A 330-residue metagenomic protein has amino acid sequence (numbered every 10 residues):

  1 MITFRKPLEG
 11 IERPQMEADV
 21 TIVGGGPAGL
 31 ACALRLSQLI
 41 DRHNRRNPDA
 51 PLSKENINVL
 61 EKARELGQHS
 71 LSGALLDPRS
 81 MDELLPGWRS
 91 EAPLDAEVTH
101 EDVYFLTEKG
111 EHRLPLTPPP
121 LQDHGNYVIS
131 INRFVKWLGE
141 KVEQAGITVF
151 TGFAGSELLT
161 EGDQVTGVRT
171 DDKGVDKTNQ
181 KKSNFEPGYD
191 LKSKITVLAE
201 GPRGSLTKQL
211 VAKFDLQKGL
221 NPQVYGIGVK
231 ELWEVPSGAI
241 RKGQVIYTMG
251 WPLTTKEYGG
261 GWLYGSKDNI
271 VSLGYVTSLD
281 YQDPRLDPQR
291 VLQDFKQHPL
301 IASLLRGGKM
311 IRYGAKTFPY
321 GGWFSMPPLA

Functional and structural regions predicted by a protein language model:
M1-T21, R35-N58, V175: Extreme N-terminal leader/targeting segments of oxidoreductases
G25-G26, I131: Glycine-rich Rossmann-fold phosphate-binding loop(s) that bind the pyrophosphate of adenine dinucleotide cofactors
G29: N-terminal Rossmann-fold NAD(P) dinucleotide-binding loop
R35-L39, R46, S53-E108: N-terminal FAD cofactor-binding segment of flavoenzymes
A50-S53, W137, K141-I301: Predominantly flavin-linked oxidoreductase catalytic cores and closely associated redox partners
S70, E83-L84, H100, S130-T148: N-terminal Rossmann-like dinucleotide/flavin-binding domain of flavoprotein oxidoreductases that bind FAD/FMN
E111-R133, E140, V276-T277: Helix-loop-beta segment of a Rossmann-like dinucleotide-binding subdomain
E257, D283-A330: FAD/FMN-dependent oxidoreductases across multiple families
